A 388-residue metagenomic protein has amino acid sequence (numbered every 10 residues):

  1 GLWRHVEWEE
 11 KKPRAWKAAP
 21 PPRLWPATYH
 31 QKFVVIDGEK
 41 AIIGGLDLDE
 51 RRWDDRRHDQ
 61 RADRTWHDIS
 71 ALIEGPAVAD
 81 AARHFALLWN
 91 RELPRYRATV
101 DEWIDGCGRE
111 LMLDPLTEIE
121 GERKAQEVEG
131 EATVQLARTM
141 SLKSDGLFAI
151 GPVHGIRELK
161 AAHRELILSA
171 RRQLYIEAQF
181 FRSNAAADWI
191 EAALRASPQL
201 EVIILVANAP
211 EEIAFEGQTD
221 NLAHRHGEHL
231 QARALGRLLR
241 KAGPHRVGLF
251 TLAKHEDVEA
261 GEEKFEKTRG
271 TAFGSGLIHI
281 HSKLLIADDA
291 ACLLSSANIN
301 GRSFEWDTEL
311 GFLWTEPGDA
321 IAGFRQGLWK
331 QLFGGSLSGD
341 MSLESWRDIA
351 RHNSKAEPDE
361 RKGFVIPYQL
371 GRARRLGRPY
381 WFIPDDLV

Functional and structural regions predicted by a protein language model:
G1-V388: Charged, low-complexity intrinsically disordered terminal segments
